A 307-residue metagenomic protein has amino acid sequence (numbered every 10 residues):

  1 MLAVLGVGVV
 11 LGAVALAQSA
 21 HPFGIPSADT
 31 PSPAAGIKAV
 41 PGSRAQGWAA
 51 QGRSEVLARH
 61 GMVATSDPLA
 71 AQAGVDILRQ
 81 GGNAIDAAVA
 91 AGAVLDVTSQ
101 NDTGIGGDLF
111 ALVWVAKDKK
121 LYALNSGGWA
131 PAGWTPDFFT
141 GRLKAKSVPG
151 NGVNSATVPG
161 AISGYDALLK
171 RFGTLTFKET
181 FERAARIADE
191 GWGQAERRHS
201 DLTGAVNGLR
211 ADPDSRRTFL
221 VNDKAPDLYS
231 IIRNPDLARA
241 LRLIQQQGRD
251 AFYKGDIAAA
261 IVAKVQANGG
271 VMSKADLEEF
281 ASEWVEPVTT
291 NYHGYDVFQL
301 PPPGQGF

Functional and structural regions predicted by a protein language model:
M1, F307: Flexible, polar/acidic helix-loop-strand segments at domain edges
L2-V14: Bacterial N-terminal signal peptides
Q18-Q72, A84-Q247, F252-K254, A259-G304: Noncatalytic scaffold domains of N-terminal-nucleophile
D76-L78: Long, structured ligand/cofactor-binding scaffold of large enzymes
